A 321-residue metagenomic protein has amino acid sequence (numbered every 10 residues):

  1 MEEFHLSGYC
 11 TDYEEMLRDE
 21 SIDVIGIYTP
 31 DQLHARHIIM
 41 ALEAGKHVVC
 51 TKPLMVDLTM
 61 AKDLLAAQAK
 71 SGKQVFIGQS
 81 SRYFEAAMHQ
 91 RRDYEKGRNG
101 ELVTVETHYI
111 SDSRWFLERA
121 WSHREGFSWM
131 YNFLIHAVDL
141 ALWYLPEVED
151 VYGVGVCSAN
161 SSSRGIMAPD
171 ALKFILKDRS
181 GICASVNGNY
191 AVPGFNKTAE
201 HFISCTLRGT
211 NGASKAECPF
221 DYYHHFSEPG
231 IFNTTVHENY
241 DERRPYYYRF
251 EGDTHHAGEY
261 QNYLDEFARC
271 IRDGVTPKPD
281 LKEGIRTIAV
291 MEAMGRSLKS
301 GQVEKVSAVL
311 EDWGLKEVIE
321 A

Functional and structural regions predicted by a protein language model:
L6-Y13: Conserved SAM-binding strand-loop segment of SAM-dependent methyltransferases
D23-V24, P30-D31, A35-R82: Beta-strand-loop-alpha-helix segment that lines the small-molecule cofactor/substrate pocket of alpha/beta enzymes
V24-I27, K62, K73, F226-S227 (+1 more regions): C-terminal helix-rich "cap/oligomerization" subdomain common to oxidoreductases
C50, V75-I77, E106, V186 (+1 more regions): Hydrophobic residues in well-ordered beta-strands that form the structural core
S81-I166, G301: Predominantly a Rossmann-like dinucleotide-binding segment in NAD(P)-dependent oxidoreductases
N132, D139-F226, Q261-D273, S307-A321: Contiguous beta-strand/loop segments that form the cofactor/metal-binding neighborhood of enzyme cores
G252-L264: Active-site loop of classical SDR/Rossmann-like NAD(P)-dependent oxidoreductases, centered on the catalytic Tyr-X3-Lys
